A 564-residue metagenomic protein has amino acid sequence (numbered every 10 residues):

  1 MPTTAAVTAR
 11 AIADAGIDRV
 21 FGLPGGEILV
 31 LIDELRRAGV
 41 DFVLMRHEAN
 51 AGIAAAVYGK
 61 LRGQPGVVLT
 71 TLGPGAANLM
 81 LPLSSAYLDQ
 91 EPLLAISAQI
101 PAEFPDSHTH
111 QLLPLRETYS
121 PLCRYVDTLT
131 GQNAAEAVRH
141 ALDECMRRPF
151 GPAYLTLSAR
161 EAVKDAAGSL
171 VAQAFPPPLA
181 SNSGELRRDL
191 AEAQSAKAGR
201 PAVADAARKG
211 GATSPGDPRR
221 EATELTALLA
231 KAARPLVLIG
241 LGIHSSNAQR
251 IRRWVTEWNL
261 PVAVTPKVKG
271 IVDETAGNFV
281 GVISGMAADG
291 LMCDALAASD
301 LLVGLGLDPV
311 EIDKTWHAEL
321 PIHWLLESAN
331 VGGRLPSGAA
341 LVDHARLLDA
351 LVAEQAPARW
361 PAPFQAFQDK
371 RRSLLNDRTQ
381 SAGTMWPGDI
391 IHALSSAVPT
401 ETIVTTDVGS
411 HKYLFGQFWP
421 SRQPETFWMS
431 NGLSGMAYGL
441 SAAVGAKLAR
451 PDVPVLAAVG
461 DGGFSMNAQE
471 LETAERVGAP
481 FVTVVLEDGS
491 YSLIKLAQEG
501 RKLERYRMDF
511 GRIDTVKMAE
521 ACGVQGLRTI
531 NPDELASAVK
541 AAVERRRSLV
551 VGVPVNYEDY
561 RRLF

Functional and structural regions predicted by a protein language model:
M1-A196, R200-A356, T400, P480-T483 (+1 more regions): N-terminal alpha/beta PP-like core and its mobile active-site loop of ThDP/TPP-dependent enzymes
T3-A5, A13, L23-I32, R36 (+2 more regions): Active-site diphosphate/adenylate-binding microenvironment
L31, K164-A166, I271-E274, R371 (+2 more regions): Short acidic/His/Gly/Ser-rich catalytic and metal-binding motifs that mark active-site loops of diverse hydrolases
A56, E117, R252, H392 (+3 more regions): Active-site phosphate/pyrophosphate- and oxyanion-stabilizing loops and adjacent acidic/basic residues in soluble
G59, C145-M146, V255, L296 (+4 more regions): N-terminal cationic-hydrophobic initiation segments that often serve targeting/anchoring roles
F104-Q111, L348, Y413-F564: Thiamine diphosphate
T128-L129, S381, L527: Glycine- and charged-residue-rich phosphate/anionic-cofactor binding loop of Rossmann-like
G168-A172, P176-A193, R208, T213 (+2 more regions): Phosphate/pyrophosphate-binding active-site segments
